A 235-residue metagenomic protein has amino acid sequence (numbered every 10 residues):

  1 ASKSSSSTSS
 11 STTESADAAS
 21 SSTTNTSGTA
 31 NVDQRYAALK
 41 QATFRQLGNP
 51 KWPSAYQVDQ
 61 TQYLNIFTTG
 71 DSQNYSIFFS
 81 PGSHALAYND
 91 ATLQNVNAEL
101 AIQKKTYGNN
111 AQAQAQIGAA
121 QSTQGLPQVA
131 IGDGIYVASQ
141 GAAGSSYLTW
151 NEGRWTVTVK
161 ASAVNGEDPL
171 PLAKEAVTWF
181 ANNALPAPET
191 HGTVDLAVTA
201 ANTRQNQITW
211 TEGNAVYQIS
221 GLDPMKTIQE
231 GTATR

Functional and structural regions predicted by a protein language model:
A1-G28: Gram-positive cell-envelope targeting signals
S21-E175, W179-T209: Short, solvent-exposed recognition patches
T190-R235: Extracytoplasmic/luminal low-complexity segments enriched in Pro/Gly and acidic/polar residues that act as flexible
